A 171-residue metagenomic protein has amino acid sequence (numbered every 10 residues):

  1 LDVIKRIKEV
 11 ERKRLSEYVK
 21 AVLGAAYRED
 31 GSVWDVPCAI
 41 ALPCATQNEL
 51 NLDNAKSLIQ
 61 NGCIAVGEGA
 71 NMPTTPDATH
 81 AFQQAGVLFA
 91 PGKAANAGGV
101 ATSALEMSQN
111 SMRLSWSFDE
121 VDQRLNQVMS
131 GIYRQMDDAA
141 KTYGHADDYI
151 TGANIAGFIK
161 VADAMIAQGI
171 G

Functional and structural regions predicted by a protein language model:
L1-P37: Glycine-rich phosphate/diphosphate-binding loop of Rossmann-like nucleotide-binding domains
D2-K5, K13, D53, H80 (+2 more regions): Generic alpha-helical secondary structure signal
K5-K8, K13, K20, K56 (+3 more regions): Context-gated lysine
Y27-C38, E49-A65: Rossmann-fold NAD(P) dinucleotide-binding segment
L42-C44, G69: Short, well-ordered coil/turn residues at beta-beta hairpins and beta-strand->alpha-helix junctions within
A45-D53, P73-T74: Beta-loop-alpha module in the N-terminal Rossmann-like domain of NAD(P)-dependent dehydrogenases, especially those
I59-G171: Adenosine-phosphate binding glycine-rich loop
